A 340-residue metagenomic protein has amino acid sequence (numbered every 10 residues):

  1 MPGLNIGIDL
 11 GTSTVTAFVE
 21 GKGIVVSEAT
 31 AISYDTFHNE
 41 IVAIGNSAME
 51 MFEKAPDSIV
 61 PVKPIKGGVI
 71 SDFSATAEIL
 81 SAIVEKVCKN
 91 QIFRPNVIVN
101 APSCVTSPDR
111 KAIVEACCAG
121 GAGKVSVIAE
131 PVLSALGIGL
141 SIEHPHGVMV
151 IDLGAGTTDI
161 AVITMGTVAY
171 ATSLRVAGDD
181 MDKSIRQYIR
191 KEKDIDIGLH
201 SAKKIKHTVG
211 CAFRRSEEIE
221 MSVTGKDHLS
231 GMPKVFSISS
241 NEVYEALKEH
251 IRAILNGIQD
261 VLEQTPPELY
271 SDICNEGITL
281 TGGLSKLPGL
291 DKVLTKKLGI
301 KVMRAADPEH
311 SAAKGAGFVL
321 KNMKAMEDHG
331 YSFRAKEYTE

Functional and structural regions predicted by a protein language model:
M1-L153, A161-I278, S285-E340: Nucleotide/phosphate-binding catalytic cleft detector across ATP-hydrolyzing and phosphate-transferring enzymes
